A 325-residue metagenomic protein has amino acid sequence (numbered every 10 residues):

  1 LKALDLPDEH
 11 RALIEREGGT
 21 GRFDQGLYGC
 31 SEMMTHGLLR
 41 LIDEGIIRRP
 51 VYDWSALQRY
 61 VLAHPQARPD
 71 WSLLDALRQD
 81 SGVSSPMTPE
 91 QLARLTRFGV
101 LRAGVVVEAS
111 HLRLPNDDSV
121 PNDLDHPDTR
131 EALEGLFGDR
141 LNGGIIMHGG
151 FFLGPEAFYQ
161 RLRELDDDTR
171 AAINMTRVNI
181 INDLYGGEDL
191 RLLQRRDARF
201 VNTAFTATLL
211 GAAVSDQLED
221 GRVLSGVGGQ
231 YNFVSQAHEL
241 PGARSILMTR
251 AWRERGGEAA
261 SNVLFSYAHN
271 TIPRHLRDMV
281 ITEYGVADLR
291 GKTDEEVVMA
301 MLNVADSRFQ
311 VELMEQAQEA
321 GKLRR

Functional and structural regions predicted by a protein language model:
L1-R325: Conserved alpha/beta enzyme-core scaffold
